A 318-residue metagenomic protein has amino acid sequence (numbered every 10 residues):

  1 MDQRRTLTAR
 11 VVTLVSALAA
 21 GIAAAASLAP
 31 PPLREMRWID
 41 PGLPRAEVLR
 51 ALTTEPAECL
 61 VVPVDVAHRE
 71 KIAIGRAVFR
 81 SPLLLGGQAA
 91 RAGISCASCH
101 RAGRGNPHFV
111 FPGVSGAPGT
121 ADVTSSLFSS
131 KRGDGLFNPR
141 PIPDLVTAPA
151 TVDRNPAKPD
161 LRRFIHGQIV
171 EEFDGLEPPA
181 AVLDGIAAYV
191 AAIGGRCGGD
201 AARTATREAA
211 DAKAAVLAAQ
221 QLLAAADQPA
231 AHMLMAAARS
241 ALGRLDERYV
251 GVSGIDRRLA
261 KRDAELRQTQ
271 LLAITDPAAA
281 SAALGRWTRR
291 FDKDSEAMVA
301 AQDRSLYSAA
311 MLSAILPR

Functional and structural regions predicted by a protein language model:
M1-T8: N-terminal secretory signal peptides that target proteins for export/translocation
D2, A25-R318: Periplasmic c-type cytochrome electron-transfer domains
R10-A23: Bacterial N-terminal signal peptides
